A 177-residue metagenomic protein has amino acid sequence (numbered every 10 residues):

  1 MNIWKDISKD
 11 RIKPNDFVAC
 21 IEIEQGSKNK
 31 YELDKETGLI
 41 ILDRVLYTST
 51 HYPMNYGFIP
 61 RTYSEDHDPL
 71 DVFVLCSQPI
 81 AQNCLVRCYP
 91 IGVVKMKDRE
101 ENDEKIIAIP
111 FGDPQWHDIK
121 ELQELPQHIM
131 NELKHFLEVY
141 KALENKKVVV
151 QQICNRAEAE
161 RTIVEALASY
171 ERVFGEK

Functional and structural regions predicted by a protein language model:
M1-K177: Hydrophobic N-terminal alpha-helices or hydrophobic patches in metabolic proteins across all domains of life
